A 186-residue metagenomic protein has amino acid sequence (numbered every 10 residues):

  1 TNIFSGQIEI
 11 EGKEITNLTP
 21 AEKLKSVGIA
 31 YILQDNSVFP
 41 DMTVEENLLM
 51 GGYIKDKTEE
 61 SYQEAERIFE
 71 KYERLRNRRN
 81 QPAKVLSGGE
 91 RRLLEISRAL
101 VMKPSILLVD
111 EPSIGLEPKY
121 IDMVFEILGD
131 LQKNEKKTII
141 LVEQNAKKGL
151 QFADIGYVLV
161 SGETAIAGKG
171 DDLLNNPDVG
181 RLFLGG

Functional and structural regions predicted by a protein language model:
Q7-K23, G170: ABC ATPase NBD Q-loop/coupling interface
M42-Q63, K71-E73, G168, L184-G186: ABC-type ATPase nucleotide-binding domains, specifically the catalytic core motifs of the NBD
P82-L86, E90: Conserved ABC ATPase signature
A99-L100: ABC ATPase C-loop
K103: Conserved catalytic motifs of ABC-family nucleotide-binding domains
L107-E111: Catalytic Walker B motif of ABC-type/P-loop ATPase nucleotide-binding domains
D122-K136: Helical segment within the ABC ATPase nucleotide-binding domain
